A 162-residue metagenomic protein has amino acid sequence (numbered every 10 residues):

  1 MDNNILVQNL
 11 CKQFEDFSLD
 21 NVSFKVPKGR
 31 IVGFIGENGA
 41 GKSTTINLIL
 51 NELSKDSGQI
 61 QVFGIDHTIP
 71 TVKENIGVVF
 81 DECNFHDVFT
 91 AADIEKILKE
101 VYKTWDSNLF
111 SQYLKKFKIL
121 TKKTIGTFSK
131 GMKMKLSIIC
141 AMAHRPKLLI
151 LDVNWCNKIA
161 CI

Functional and structural regions predicted by a protein language model:
V7-L10, F17-P27, G58: Conserved beta-strand
V32-F34, I46: Short hydrophobic beta-strand immediately N-terminal to the Walker A/P-loop
E37-G41: Walker A (P-loop) phosphate-binding loop of ABC-type ATPase nucleotide-binding domains
L50: Helix-to-loop junction immediately C-terminal to a conserved catalytic motif
G58-V72: Conserved ABC transporter NBD signature motif
D81-S137: ABC-family P-loop ATPase nucleotide-binding domains
I138, I150-L151: Hydrophobic anchor residue at the start of the ABC signature
